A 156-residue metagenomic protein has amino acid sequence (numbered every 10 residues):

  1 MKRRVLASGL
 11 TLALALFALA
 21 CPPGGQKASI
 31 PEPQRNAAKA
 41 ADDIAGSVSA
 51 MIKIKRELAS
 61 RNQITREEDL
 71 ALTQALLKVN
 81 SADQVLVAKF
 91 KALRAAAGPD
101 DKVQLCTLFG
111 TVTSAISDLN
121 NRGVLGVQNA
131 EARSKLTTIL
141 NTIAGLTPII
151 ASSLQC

Functional and structural regions predicted by a protein language model:
R3-A7, L14-C156: Cationic, hydrophobic amphipathic alpha-helical membrane-interacting segments
